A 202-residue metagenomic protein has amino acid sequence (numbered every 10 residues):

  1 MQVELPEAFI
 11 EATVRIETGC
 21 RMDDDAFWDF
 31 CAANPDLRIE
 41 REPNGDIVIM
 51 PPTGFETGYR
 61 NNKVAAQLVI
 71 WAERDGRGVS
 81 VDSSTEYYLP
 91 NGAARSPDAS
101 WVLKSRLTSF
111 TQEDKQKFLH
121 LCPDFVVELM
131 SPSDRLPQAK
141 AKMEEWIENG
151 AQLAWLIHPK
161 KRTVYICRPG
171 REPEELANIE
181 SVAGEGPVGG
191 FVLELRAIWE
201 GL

Functional and structural regions predicted by a protein language model:
M1-L202: Gly/Pro/Ser/Thr-rich low-complexity, intrinsically disordered segments predominantly at protein N-termini
